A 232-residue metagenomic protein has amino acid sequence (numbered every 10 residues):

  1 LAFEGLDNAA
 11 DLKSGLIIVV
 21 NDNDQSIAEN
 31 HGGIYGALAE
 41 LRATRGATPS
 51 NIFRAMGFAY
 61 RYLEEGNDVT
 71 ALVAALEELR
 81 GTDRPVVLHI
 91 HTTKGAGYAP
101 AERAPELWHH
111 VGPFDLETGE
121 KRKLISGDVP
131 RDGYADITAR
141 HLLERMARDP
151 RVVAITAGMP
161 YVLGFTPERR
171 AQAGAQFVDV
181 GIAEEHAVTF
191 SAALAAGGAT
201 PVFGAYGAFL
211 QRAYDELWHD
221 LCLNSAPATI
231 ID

Functional and structural regions predicted by a protein language model:
L1, V20-N21, L88: Active-site flanking residues adjacent to catalytic metal/cofactor-binding acidic residues
L1-A2, S26: Short acidic, Gly/Ser-rich segments with clustered Asp/Glu that frequently serve as metal-coordination loops in enzyme
A2-A9: Acidic/histidine-rich catalytic neighborhood of metal-dependent amide-processing enzymes
E4, F58-A75, G81-D232: Thiamine diphosphate
A10-T44, I52: Mobile "lid/hinge" segments at catalytic clefts and subdomain interfaces of large enzymes
T44-R45, D83: Short, flexible coil/linker elements and helix-boundary hinge sites characteristic of intrinsically disordered
N51-I52, M56-A59: A SAM-dependent methyltransferase catalytic signature shared across enzymes that methylate proteins
